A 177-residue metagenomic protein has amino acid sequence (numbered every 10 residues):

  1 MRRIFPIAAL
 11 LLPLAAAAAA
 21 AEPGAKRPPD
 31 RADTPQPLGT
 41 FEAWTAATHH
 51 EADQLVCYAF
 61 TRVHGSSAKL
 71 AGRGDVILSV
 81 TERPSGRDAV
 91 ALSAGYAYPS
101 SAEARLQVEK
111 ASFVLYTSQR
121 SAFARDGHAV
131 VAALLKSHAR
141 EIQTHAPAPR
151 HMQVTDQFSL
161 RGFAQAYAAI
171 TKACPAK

Functional and structural regions predicted by a protein language model:
M1-I4: Positively charged n-region of N-terminal signal peptides that target proteins for export
I7-A15: Bacterial N-terminal signal peptides
A20-K177: A generic "folded-domain core" signal
